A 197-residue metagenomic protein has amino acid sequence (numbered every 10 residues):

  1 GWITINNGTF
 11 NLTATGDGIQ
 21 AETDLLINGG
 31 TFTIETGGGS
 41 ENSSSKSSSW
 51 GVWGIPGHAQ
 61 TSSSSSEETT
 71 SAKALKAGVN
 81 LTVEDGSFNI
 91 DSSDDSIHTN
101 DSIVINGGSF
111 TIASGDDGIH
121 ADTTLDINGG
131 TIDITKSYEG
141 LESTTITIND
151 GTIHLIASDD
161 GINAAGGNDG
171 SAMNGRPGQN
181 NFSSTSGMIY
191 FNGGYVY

Functional and structural regions predicted by a protein language model:
G1-Y197: A composition-driven surface/loop motif
